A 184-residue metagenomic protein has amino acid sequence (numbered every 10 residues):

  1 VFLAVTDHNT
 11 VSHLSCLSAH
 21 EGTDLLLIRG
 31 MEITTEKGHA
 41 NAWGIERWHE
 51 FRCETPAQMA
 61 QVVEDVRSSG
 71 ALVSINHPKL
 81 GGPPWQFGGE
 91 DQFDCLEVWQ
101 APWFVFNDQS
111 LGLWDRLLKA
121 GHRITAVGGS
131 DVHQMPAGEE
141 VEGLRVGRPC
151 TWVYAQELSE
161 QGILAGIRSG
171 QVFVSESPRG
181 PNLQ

Functional and structural regions predicted by a protein language model:
V1-Q92, E97-R116, A120, G129-E139: A metal-dependent hydrolase metal-coordination microenvironment
G121-T125, M135-Q184: C-terminal functional module detector
